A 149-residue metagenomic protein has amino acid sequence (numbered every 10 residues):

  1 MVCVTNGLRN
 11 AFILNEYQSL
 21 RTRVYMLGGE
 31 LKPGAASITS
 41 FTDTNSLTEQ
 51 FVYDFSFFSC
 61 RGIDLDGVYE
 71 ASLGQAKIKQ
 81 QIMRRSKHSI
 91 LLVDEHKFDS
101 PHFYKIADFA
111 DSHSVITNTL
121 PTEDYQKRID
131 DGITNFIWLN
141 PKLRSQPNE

Functional and structural regions predicted by a protein language model:
M1: A short alpha->loop->secondary-structure connector
V4: Short, conserved beta-strand segments within well-ordered enzyme catalytic domains that often line or immediately flank
A11-E149: Conserved phosphate- and dinucleotide-binding cores of soluble alpha/beta proteins, encompassing both enzyme active
